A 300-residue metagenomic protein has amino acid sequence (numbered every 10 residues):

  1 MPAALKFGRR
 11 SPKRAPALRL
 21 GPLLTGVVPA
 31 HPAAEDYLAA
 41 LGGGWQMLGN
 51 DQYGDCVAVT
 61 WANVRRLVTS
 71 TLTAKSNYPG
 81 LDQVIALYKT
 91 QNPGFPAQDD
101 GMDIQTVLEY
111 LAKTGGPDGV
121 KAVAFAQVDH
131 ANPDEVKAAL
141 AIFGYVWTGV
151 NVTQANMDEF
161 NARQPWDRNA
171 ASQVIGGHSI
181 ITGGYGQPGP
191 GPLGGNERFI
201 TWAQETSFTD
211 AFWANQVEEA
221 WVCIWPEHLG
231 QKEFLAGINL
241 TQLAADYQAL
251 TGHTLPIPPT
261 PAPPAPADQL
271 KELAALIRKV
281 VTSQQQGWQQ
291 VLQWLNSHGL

Functional and structural regions predicted by a protein language model:
M1-I277, W294-L300: Catalytic-core signature of thiol
V281-W288, L300: Charged, low-complexity interaction regions
